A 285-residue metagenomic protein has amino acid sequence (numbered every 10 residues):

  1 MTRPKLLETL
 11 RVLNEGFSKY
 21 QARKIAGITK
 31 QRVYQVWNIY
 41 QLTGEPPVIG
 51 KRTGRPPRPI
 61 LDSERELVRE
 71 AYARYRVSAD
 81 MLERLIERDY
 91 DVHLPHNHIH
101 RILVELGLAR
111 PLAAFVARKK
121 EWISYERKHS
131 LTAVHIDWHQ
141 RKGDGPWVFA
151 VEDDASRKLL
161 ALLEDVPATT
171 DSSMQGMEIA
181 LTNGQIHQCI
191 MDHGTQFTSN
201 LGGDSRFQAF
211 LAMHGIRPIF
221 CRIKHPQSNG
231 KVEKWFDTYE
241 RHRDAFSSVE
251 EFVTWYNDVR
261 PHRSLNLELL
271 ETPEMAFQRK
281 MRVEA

Functional and structural regions predicted by a protein language model:
M1-F17, R65-Y75: Short, amphipathic alpha-helical "recognition" segments used to contact nucleic acids or chromatin
T9, V33, V68, L82 (+9 more regions): Mobile genetic element proteins and their domesticated derivatives, centered on retroelements and DNA transposons
Q21, R32, L94, H98: Residues in the helix-turn-helix
Q21-A26, L82: Short alpha-helical "recognition helix" segments of helix-turn-helix
V48-L67, A71-I136, E271-Q278: Basic, flexible linker segments flanking DNA-binding modules in nucleic acid-interacting mobile-element proteins
V92-H93, N97, V104-K158, V166 (+2 more regions): Mobile-element integrase/transposase regions, centering on the N-terminal DNA-binding/Zn-coordinating module
M191, F197-R241, P273: RNase H-like two-metal-ion nuclease catalytic core shared by retroviral integrases and related mobile-element nucleases
H214, D237-A285: C-terminal domain-tail junction helix/linker
